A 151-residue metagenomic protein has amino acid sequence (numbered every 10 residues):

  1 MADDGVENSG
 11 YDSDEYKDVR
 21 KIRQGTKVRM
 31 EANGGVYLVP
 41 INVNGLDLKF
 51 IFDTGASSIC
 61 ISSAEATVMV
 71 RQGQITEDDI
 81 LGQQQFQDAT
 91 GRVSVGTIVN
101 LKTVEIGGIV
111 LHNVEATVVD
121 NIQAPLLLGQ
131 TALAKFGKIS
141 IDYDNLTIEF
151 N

Functional and structural regions predicted by a protein language model:
M1-N151: Pepsin/retropepsin-fold aspartyl endopeptidases
